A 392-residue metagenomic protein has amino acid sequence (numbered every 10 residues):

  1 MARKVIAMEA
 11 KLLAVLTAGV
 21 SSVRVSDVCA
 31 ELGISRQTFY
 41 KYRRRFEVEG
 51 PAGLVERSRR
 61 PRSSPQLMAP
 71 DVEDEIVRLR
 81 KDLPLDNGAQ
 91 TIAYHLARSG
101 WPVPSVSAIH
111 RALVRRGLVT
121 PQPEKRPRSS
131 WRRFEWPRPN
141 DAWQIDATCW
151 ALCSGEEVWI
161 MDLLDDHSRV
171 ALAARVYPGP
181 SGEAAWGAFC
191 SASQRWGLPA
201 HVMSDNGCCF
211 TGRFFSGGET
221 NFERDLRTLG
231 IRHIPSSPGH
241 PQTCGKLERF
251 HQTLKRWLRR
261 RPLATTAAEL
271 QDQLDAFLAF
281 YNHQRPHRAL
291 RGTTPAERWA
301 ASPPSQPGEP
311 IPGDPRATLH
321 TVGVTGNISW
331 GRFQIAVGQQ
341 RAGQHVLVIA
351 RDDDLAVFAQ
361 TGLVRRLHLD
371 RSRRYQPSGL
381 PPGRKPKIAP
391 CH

Functional and structural regions predicted by a protein language model:
M1-R57, I349: Residue-centric detector for conserved, function-critical "anchor" positions in compact interaction modules
A14, V28-C29, F39-Y42, G50 (+16 more regions): Mobile genetic element proteins and their domesticated derivatives, centered on retroelements and DNA transposons
S22-R24, N87, P104, T265: Residue-level signal for the short linker/turn that defines the boundary of a DNA-recognition helix
K41-R45, A108-R116, Q284: Residues in the recognition helix of alpha-helical DNA-binding motifs
P51-A151, T220-E223, P241, T294-P304: Basic, flexible linker segments flanking DNA-binding modules in nucleic acid-interacting mobile-element proteins
L67-P70, A97, P102, V114-V170 (+3 more regions): Mobile-element integrase/transposase regions, centering on the N-terminal DNA-binding/Zn-coordinating module
S204-D205, F210-R227, R232-R256, L270 (+2 more regions): RNase H-like two-metal-ion nuclease catalytic core shared by retroviral integrases and related mobile-element nucleases
N282-H392: C-terminal, beta-rich DNA-binding module of retroviral/retroelements integrases
